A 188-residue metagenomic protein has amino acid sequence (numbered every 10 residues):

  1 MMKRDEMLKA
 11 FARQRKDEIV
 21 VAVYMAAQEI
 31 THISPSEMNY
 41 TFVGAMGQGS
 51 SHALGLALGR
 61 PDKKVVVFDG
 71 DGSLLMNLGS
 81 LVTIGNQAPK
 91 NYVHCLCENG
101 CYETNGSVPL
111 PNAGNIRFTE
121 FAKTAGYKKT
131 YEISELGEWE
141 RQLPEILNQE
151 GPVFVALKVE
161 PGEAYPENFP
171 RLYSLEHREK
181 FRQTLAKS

Functional and structural regions predicted by a protein language model:
M1-D17: Extreme N-terminal tail/first-helix region
R4-K9, T31-K180, T184: Thiamine diphosphate
D17-P35: Acidic-glycine-rich active-site phosphate/pyrophosphate-binding loop
A186-S188: Charge-patterned, long linear interaction tracts outside catalytic cores
